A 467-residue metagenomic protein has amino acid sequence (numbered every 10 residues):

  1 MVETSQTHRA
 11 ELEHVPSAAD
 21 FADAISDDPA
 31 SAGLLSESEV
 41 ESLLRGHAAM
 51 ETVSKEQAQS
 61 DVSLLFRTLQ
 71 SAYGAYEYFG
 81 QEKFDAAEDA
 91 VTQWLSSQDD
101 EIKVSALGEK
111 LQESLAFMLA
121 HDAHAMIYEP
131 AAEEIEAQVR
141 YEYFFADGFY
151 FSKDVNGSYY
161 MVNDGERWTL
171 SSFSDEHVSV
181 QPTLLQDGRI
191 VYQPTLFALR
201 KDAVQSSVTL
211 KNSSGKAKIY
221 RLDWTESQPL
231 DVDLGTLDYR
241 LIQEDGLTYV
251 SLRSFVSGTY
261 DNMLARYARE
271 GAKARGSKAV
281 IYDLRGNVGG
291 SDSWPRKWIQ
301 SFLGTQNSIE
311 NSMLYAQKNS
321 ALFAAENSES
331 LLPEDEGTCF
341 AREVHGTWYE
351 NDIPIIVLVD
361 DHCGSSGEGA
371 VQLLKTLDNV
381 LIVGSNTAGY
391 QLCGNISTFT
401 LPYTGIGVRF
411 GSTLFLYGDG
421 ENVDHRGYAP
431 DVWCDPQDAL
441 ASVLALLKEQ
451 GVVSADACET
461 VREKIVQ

Functional and structural regions predicted by a protein language model:
M1-V280, G286-V288, K297, N395-T398 (+2 more regions): Flexible, low-complexity junctional segments that flank or bridge functional domains
D245-L247, R275-V280, N351-I355, L377-L381: Loop/turn elements at helix/coil->beta-strand transitions in domains of secreted/extracellular proteins
S251-F255, D283-N287, S312-N319, L358-H362 (+2 more regions): Active-site-proximal beta-strand/loop segments in catalytic clefts of secreted hydrolases
T259-Y260, G289-W298, G364-A370, Q391-G394 (+1 more regions): Extracytoplasmic/secreted cell-surface and envelope-processing proteins
Y267-A268, A272-F340, K375: Glycine- and acidic-residue-enriched helix-capping/beta->alpha junction motif
P354-T376, L381-G389: Extended C-terminal subregions enriched in glycine
L377, I382-V432, A439-L440: BRCT (BRCA1 C-terminal) domain core and associated BRCT-interaction motifs
E421-Q467: Low-complexity, Gly/Ser/Thr/Pro-rich intrinsically disordered linker/tail segments
